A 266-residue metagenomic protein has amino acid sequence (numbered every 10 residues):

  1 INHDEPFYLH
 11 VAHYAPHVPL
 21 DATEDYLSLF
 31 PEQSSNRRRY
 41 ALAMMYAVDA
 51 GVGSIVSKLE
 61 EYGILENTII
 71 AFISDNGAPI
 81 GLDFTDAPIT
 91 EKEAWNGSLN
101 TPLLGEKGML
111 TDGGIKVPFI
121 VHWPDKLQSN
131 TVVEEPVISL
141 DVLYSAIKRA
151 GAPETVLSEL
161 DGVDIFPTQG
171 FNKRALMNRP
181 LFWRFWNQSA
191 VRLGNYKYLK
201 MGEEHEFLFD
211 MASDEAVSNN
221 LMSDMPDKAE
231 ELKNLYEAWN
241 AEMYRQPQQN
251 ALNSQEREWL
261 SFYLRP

Functional and structural regions predicted by a protein language model:
I1-A41, P79-G81, T85-D86: Active-site His/acidic residue clusters
N2-L9, I64-I70, M177-N178, L193-Y196 (+1 more regions): Loop/turn elements at helix/coil->beta-strand transitions in domains of secreted/extracellular proteins
H10-D21, F72-I80, D161, W183-N187 (+1 more regions): Short, solvent-exposed turn/loop segments enriched in Gly/Ser/Thr/Pro and often Arg
A12, A47-D86: Metal-dependent active-site segment of extracytoplasmic phospho-/sulfohydrolases and closely related
R39, Y46-G53, G114, V137-Y144 (+5 more regions): A structural signal for well-ordered alpha-helical segments within the folded catalytic domains of diverse enzymes
L42, V52, V56, E60 (+6 more regions): Non-transmembrane alpha-helical segments in soluble domains of secreted/periplasmic/extracellular proteins
G53-Y62, E91-E159, V163-A175: Substrate-binding rim/cap in mid-to-C-terminal beta-strand-loop elements of soluble/periplasmic
A94, V142, Q188, G194 (+3 more regions): Long, internal low-complexity/basic segments
